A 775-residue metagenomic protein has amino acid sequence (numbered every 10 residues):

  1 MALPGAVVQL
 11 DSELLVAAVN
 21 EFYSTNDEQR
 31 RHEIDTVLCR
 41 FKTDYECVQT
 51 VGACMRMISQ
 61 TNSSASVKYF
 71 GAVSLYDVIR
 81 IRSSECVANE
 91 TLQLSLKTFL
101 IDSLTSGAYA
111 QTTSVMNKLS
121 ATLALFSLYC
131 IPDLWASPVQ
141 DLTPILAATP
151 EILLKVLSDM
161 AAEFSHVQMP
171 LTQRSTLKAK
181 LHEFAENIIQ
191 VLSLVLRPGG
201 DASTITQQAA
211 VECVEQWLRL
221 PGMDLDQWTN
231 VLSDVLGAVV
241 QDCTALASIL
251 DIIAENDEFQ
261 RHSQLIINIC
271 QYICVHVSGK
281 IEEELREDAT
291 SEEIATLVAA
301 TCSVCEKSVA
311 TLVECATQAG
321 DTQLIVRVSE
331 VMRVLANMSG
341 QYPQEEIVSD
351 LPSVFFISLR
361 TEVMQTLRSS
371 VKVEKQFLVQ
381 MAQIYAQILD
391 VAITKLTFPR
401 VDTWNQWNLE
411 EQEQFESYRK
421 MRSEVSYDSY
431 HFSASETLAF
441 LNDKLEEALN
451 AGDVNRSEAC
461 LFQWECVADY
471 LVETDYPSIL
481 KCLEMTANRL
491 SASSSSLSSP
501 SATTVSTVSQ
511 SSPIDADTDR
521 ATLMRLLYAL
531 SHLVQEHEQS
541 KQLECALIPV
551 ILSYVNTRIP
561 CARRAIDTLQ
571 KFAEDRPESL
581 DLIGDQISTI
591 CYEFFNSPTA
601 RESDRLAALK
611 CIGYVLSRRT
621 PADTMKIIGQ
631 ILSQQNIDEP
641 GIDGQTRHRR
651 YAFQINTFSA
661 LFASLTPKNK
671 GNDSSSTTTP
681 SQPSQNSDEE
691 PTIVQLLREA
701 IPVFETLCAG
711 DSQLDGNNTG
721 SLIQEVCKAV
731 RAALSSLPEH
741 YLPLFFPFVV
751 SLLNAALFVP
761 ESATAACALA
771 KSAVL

Functional and structural regions predicted by a protein language model:
A2-Q60, H431: N-terminal "cap/leader" segments of large eukaryotic alpha-helical scaffolds
L3-P4, R82-L94, C130-D141, F164-E186 (+18 more regions): HEAT/armadillo-like alpha-solenoid scaffolds in large eukaryotic assembly and transport factors
A18-N26, C54-S63, L100-Q111, D141-I152 (+18 more regions): Helix-loop junctions that connect tandem helical modules in alpha-solenoid scaffolds
E33, F70, S74, F99 (+21 more regions): Alpha-solenoid helical repeat scaffolds
L38-K42, S74-R82, T122-L128, V156-F164 (+13 more regions): Hydrophobic residues within the alpha-helices of tandem HEAT/HEAT-like
S84-V195, Y342-C466, L606-R650, T657 (+3 more regions): Alpha-helical repeat/alpha-solenoid scaffolds of the HEAT/ARM/MIF4G superfamily and closely related elongated all-alpha
V277-N337, Q341, R422: Non-catalytic protein-protein interaction scaffold segments in large eukaryotic complex-forming proteins
A310-Q380, I559-S617: Repeat-solenoid scaffold signature
